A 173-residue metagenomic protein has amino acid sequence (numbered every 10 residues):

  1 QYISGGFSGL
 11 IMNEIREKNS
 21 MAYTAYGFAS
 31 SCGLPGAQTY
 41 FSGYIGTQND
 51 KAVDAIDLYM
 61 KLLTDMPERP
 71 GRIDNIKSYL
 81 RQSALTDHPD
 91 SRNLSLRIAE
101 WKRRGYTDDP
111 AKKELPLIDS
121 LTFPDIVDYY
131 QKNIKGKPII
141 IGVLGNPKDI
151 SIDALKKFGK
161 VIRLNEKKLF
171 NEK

Functional and structural regions predicted by a protein language model:
Q1, M12-D125, G136-L144, K173: M16 family metallopeptidases and their MPP-like homologs
Q1-E17, I140-K173: His/Glu-rich zincin catalytic helix
D128-Q131: Short, surface-exposed beta-strand/loop micro-motifs that present aromatic residues
